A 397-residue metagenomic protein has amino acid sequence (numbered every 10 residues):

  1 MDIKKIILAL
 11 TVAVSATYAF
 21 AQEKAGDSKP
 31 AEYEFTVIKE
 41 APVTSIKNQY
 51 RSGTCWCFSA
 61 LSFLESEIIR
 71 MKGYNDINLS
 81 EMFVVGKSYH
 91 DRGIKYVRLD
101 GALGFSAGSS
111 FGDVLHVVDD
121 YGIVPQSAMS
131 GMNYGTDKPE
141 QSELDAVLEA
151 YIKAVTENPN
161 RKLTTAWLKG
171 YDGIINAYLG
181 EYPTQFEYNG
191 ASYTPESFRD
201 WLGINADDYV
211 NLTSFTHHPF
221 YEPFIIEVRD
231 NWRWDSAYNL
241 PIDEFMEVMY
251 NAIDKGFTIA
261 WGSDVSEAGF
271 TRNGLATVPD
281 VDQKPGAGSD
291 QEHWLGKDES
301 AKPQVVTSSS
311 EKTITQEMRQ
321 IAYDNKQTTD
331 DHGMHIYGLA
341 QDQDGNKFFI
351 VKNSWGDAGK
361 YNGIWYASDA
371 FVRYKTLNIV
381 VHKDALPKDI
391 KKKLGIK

Functional and structural regions predicted by a protein language model:
M1-E23: Bacterial Sec-dependent N-terminal signal peptides
K4, T11-A13, K29, D76 (+4 more regions): A generic structural signal for short, solvent-exposed coil/turn residues that cap or connect secondary-structure
S15-T17, R51, V114, H332: Generic detector of short, well-ordered, non-transmembrane alpha-helical segments enriched in hydrophobic residues
A21, D91, Q343: Residue-level detector of flexible, active-site-proximal loop/helix-junction positions within diverse enzyme catalytic
Q22-P30: An acidic intrinsically disordered interaction segment
P30-A260, S354, G359-Y361: Active-site nucleophile-adjacent alpha helix/oxyanion-hole segment immediately C-terminal to the catalytic cysteine
K169-K397: Active-site signature of cysteine proteases
